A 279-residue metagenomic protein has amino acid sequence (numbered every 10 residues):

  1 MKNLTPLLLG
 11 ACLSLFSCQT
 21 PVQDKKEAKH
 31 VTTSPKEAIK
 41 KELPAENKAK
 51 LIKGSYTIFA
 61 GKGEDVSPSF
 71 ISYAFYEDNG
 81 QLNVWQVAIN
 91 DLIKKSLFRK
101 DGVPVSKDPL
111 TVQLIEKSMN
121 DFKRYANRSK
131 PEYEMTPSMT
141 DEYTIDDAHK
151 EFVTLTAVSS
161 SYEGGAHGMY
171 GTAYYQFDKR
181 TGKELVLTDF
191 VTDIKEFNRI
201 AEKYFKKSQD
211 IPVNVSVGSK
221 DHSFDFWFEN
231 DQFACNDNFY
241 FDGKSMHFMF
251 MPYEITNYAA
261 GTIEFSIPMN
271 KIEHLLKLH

Functional and structural regions predicted by a protein language model:
K2-L9: Sec-dependent signal peptide recognition, specifically the positively charged N-region followed immediately by
L15-S17: C-terminal motif of bacterial Sec signal peptides marking the signal peptidase cleavage site
Q19-H279: Compositionally biased intrinsically disordered regions enriched in Thr/Gly
